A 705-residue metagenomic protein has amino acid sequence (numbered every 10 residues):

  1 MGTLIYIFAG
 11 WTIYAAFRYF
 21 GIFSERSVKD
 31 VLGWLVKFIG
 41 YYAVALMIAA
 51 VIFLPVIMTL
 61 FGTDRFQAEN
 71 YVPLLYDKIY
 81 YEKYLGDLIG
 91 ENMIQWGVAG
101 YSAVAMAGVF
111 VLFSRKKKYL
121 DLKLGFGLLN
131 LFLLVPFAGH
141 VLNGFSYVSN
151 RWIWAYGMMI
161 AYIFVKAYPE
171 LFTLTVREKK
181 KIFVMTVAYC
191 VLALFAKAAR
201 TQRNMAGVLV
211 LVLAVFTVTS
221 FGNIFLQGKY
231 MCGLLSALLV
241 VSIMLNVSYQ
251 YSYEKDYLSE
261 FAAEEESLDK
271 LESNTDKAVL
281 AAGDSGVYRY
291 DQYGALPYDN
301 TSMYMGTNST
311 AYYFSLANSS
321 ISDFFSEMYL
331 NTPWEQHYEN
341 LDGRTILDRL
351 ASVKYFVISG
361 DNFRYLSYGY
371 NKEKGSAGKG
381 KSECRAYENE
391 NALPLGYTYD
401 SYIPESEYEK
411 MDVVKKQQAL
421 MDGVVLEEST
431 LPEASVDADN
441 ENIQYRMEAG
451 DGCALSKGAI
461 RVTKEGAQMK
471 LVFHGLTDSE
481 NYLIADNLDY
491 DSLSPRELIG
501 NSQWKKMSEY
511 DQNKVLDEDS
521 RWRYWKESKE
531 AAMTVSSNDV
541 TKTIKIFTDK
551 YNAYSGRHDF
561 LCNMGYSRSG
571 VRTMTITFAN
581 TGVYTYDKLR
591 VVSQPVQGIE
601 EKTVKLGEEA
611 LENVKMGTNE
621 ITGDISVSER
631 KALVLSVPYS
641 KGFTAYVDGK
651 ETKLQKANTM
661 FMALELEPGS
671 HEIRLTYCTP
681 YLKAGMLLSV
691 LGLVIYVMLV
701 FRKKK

Functional and structural regions predicted by a protein language model:
M1-F20, V44-P55, K197-A199, M244: Transmembrane helices and adjacent periplasmic/lumenal helix-loop junctions of polyprenol-phosphate-dependent
T3, Y119-F137, V141-K270, P668-K705: Contiguous transmembrane helix-bundle modules in multi-pass membrane proteins
I5-V44, V212-S220: Perimembrane helix-loop-helix junctions
W34-G125, L129-N150, W154, K197-Q202: Periplasmic/ER-lumenal interhelical loops and adjacent helix-loop junctions in multi-pass membrane proteins
V240-A263, V279-L350, L393, T398-I403 (+5 more regions): Extracytoplasmic/lumenal acceptor-recognition loop(s) of multi-pass membrane glycoenzymes
T332-A377: Periplasmic/luminal catalytic loop of GT-C fold multi-pass membrane glycosyltransferases that transfer sugars from
R349, Y355, Y365, E383-G452 (+1 more regions): Catalytic cores of secreted or luminal carbohydrate-active enzymes
E441-K705: Active-site-proximal, structured, solvent-exposed surfaces of multi-pass membrane proteins that position macromolecular
